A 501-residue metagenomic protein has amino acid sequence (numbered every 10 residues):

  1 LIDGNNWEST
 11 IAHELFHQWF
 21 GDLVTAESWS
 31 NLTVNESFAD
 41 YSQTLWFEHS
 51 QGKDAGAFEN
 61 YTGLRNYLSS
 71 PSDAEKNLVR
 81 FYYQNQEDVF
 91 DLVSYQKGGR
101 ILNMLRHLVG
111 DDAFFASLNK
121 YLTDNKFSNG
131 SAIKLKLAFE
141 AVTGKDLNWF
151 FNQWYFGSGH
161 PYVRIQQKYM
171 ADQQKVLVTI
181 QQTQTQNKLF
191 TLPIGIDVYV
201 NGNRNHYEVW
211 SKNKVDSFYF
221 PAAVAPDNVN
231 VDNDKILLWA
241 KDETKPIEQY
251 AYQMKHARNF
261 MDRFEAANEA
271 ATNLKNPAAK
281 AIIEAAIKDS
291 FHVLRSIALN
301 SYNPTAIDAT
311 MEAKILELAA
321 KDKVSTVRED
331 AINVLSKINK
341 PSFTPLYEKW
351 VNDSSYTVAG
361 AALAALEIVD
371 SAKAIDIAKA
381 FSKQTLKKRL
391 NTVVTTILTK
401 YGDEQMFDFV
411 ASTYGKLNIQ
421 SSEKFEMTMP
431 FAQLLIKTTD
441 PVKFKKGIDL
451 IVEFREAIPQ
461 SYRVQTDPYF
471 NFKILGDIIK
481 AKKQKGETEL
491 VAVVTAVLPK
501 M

Functional and structural regions predicted by a protein language model:
L1-Q181, V229: Hydrophobic alpha-helical and helix-loop surface patches within well-folded domains that function as non-catalytic
H13, G99-N103, A116, I133 (+9 more regions): Feature representing long, continuous alpha-helical segments
F16, N125-E317, K321-R328, N352-S354 (+2 more regions): Non-catalytic accessory/interaction domains
S50-A55, E59-E75, V79, K97 (+9 more regions): Residue-level recognition of alpha-helix boundary/capping or hinge positions
K235-W239, D262-L274, A285, R295-I307 (+7 more regions): Structural detector for internal amphipathic alpha-helices that build alpha-solenoid repeat scaffolds
E243-Q253, K275-I287, A306-A320, K340-N352 (+4 more regions): Amphipathic alpha-helical scaffolding segments comprising HEAT/armadillo-like alpha-solenoid repeats
L417, A457-Y462: Helix-loop junctions that connect tandem helical modules in alpha-solenoid scaffolds
I448-P459, V497-P499: Amphipathic alpha-helical segments within extended alpha-helical solenoids and repeat-rich scaffolds in large
